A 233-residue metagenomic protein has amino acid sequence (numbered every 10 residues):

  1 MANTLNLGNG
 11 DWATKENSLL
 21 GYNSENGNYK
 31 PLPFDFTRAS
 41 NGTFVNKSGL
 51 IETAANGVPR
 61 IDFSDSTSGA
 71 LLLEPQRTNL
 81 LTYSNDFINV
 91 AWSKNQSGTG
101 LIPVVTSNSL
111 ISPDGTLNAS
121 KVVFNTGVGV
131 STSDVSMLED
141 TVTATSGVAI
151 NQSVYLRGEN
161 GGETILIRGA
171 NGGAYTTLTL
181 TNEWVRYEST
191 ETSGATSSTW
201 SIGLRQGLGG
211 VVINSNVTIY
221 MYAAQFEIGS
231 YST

Functional and structural regions predicted by a protein language model:
M1-T233: Extracellular and organelle-lumenal recognition/adhesion modules and their flexible linkers in secreted
